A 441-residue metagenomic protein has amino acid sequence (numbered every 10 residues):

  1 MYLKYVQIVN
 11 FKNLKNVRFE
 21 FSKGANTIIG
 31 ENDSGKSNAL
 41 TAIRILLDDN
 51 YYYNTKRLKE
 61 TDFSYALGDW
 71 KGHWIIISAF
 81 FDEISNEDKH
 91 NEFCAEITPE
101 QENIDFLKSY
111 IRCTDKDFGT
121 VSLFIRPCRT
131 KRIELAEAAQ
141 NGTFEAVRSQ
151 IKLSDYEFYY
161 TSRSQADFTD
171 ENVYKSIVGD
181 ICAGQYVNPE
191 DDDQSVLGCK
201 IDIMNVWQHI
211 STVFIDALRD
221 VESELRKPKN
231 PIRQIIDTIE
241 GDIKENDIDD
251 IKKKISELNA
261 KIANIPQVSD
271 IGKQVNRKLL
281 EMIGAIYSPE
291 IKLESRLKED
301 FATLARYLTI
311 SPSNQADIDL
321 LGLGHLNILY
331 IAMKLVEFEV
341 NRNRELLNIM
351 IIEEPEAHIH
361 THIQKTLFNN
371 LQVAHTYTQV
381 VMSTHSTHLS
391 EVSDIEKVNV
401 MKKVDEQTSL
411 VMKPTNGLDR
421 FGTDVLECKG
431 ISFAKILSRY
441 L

Functional and structural regions predicted by a protein language model:
M1-D48, L304, T309-L437: Switch/communication elements of ASCE P-loop NTPase nucleotide-binding domains
N13, D69-H73, D115-D117, W207 (+2 more regions): Solvent-exposed loop and beta-edge segments used for protein-protein assembly and interaction
T41-D115: Conserved P-loop NTP-binding catalytic core
G72-I77, D117-V121, Q208-T212, L347 (+1 more regions): Short glycine-/polar-rich loops that comprise or flank the Walker A/P-loop and associated switch/sensor motifs
F81-S85, I125-K131, N314: Beta-strand elements of well-folded, non-transmembrane domains
A95-G241: Electropositive, glycine-dotted interaction segments that contact anionic polymers or phosphate-rich ligands
D193, L197, H209, V213 (+2 more regions): Extended helical coiled-coil dimerization/tether regions that scaffold and oligomerize large DNA-maintenance assemblies
